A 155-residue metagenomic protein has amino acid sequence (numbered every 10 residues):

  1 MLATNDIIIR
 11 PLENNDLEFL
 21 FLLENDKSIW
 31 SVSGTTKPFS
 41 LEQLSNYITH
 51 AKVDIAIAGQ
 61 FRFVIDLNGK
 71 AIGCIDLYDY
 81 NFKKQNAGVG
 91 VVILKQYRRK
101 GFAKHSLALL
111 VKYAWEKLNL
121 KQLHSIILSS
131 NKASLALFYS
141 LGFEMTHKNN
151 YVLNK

Functional and structural regions predicted by a protein language model:
M1-L17, D26, V64-K155: Acyl-donor (CoA/ACP) binding surface of acyl/acetyltransferases
N15-E18, A56-A58: Short acidic-aromatic low-complexity motifs
F19, Q43-N46, H50, H105 (+1 more regions): Alpha-helical elements of Rossmann-like donor-binding domains used by nucleotide-donor carbohydrate transfer enzymes
L22-L23: Conserved catalytic core of Hanks-type protein kinase domains
S28-H50: Conserved GNAT-fold acetyl-CoA-binding loop/helix
T36-K37, Q60, N154: Sparse recognition of residues in long alpha-helices and their boundaries
K37-S40, D54, F82, I127: Alpha-helix initiation/capping motif
A51-V64: A short helix-loop-beta-strand connector motif used in the catalytic cores of GNAT acetyltransferases and, in some
